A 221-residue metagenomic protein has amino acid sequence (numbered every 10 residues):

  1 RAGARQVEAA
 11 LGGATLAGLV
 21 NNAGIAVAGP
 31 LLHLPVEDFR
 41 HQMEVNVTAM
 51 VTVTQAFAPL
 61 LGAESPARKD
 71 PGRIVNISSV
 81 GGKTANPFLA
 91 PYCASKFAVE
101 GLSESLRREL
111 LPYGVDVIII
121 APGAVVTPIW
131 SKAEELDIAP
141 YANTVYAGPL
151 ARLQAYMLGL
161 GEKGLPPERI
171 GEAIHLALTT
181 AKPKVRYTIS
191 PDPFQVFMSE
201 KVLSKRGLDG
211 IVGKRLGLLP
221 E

Functional and structural regions predicted by a protein language model:
N22-V27: Conserved NAD(P)H cofactor-binding loop of Rossmann-fold oxidoreductase domains
P30-L31, D38-R40: Substrate-binding pocket helix/loop in short-chain dehydrogenase/reductase
L32, T84-A90: Active-site loop immediately N-terminal to the catalytic Tyr-X3-Lys motif of short-chain dehydrogenase/reductase
T54, S95: Active-site helix of classical SDR
S79: Residue(s) in the substrate-gating loop at a strand-loop-helix junction that position the organic substrate next
T84, S105-D116: Active-site-adjacent segment of SDR/Rossmann-fold oxidoreductases
P112-G161: C-terminal beta-strand-loop-alpha-helix "lid" module of Rossmann-like NAD(P)-dependent dehydrogenases
